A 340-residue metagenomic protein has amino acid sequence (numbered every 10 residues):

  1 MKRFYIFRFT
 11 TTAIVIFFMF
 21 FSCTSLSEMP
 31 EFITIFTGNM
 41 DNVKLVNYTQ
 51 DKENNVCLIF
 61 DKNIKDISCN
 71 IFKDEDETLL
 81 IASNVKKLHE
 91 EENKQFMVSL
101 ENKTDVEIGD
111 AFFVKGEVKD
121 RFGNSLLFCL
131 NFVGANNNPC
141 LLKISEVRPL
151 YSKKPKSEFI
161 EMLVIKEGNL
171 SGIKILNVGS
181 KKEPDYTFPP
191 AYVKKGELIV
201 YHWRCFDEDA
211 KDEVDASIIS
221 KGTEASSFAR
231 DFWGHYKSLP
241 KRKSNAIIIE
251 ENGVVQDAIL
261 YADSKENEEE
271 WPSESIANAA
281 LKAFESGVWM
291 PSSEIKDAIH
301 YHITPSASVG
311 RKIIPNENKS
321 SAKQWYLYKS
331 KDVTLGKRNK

Functional and structural regions predicted by a protein language model:
M19-S22: C-terminal motif of bacterial Sec signal peptides marking the signal peptidase cleavage site
T24-N39, N47-D51, N124-G179, Y236-K243 (+2 more regions): A structural motif detector for short, solvent-exposed N-terminal "entry" segments of globular domains
V56-L58, E158-L163, A246-I249, V309: Buried hydrophobic-core signal for structured, non-transmembrane domains
D61-K86: Short, surface-exposed alpha-helix to beta-strand junction/turn motifs within ectodomains of secreted and cell-envelope
E90-L100, L198: Aromatic sugar-binding surface patches on proteins that engage polysaccharides or sugar-phosphate polymers
K103-I108, P190, K195-K340: Solvent-exposed beta-edge/loop recognition patches
V118-N124: Short, solvent-exposed loop/turn segments at the edges of extracellular beta-sandwich modules
K182-P189: Short alpha-helix capping/helix-loop boundary micro-motifs
